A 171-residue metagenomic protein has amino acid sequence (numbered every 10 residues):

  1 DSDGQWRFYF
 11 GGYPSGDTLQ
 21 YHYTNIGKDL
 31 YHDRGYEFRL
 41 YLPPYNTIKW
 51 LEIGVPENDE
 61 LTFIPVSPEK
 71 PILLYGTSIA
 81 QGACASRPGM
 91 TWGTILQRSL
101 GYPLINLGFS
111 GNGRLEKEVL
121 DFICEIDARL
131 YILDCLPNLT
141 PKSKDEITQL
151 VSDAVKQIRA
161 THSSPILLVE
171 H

Functional and structural regions predicted by a protein language model:
D1-P71, A160: N-terminal secretory targeting modules
S2, S15, S67, S78 (+6 more regions): Generic serine detector
S2, Y21, I53, L104 (+3 more regions): Aromatic-enriched hydrophobic runs in primary sequence
Q5, Q20, Q81, Q97 (+2 more regions): Residue-identity detector for glutamine
G11-G16, T24-I26, I95, N112 (+2 more regions): Generic signature of intrinsically disordered, low-complexity segments enriched in small/polar residues
F38-F109, K117-E125: Serine-esterase "nucleophile elbow" of acetyl-processing enzymes
N112, E116-H171: Alpha-helical cap/lid subdomain in secreted, periplasmic, or secretory-pathway luminal O-acyl-processing enzymes
